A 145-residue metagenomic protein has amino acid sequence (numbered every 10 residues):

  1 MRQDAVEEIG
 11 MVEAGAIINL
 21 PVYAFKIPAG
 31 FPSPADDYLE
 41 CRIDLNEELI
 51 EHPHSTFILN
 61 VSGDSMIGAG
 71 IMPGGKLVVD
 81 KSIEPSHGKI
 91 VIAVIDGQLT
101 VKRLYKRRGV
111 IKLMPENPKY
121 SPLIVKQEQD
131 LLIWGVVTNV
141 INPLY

Functional and structural regions predicted by a protein language model:
M1-I67, L99, N139-Y145: Short, positionally conserved secondary-structure boundary motifs
V22, K106-Y145: Glycine- and charge-enriched low-complexity intrinsically disordered segments
G68-M72: A short glycine-leucine-enriched loop at secondary-structure breakpoints that most characteristically corresponds
P73, I95-T100, L131-L132: Short coil-to-beta-strand transition motifs
G74-G75, K89: Structural motif
V78-V79, I92: Hydrophobic beta-strand signal
H87-V101, Y105-I111: Short, compositionally biased
